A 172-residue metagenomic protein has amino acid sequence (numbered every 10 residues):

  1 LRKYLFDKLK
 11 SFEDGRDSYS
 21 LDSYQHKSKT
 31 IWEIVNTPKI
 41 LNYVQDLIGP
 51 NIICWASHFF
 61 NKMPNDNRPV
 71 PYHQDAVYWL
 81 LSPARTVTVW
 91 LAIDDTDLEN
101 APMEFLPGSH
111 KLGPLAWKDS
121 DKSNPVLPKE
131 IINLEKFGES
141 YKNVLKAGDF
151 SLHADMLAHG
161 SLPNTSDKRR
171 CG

Functional and structural regions predicted by a protein language model:
L1-L81: Non-heme Fe(II)-dependent double-stranded beta-helix
K29, F60-K62, V77, T96 (+2 more regions): Short, solvent-exposed loop/turn segments at secondary-structure junctions
N61, L91-A92, F105: Hydrophobic side chains in beta-strands
N67, T86, A101, R170: Conserved catalytic motifs of the protein kinase core domain
H73, L80-L98, V144-A147, L152: Short, conserved beta-strand element in jelly-roll/cupin
L81-A84, N164-R169: Short glycine/proline-enriched turns and hinge-like loops at secondary-structure junctions
V89-L91, K168-G172: A short hydrophobic beta-strand segment most commonly corresponding to one strand of the jelly-roll/cupin
L98-L162: Double-stranded beta-helix
